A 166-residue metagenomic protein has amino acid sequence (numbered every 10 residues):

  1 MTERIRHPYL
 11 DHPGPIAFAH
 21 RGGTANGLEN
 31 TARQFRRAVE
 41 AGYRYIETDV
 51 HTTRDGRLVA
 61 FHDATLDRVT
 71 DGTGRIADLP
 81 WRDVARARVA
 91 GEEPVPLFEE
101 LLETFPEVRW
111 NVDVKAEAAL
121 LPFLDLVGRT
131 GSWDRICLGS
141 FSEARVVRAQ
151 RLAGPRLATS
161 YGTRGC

Functional and structural regions predicted by a protein language model:
M1-C166: Phosphate-group recognition and catalysis centered on beta-loop-alpha active-site segments
